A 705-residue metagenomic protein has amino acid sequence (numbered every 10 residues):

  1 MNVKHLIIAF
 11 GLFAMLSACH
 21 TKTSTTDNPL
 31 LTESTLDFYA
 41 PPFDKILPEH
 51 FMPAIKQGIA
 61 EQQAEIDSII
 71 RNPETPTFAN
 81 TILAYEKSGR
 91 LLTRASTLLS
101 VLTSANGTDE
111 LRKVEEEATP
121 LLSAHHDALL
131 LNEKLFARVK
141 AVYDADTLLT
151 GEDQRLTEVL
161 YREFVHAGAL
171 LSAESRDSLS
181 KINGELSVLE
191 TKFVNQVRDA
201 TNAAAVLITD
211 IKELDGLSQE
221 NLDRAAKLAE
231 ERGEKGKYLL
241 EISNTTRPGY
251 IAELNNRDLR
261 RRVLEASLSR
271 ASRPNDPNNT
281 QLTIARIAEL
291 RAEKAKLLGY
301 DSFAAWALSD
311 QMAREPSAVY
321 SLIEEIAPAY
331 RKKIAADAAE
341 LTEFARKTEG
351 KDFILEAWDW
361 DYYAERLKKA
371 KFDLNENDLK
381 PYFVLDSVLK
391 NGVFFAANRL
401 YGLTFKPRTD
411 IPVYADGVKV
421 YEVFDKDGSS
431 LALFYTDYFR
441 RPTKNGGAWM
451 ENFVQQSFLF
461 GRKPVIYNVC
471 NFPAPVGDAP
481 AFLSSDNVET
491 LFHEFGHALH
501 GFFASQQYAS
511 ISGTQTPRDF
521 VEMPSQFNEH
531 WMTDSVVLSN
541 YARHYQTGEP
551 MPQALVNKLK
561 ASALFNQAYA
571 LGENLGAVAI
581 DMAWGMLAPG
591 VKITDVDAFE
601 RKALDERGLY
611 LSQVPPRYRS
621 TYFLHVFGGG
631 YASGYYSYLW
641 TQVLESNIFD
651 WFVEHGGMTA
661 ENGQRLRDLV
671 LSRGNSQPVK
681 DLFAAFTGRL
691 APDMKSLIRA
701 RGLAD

Functional and structural regions predicted by a protein language model:
M1-I7: Bacterial N-terminal signal peptides that target proteins for export
I8-L12: Hydrophobic helical h-region of N-terminal Sec-dependent signal peptides in bacterial secretory/periplasmic proteins
L16-A18: C-terminal motif of bacterial Sec signal peptides marking the signal peptidase cleavage site
K22-H50, Q57, G216, K237-L239 (+10 more regions): C-terminal, non-catalytic "cap/extension" segments appended to globular domains
T23-A225, F652: N-terminal helix-rich structural modules
T35-H50, L99-A118, V139-K181, E241-L282 (+6 more regions): Short His/Asp/Glu-rich catalytic/ion-coordination signatures at enzyme active sites or charged loops
L156, N195, A200-E241, L290 (+6 more regions): Active-site-proximal, well-structured secondary-structure segments within enzyme catalytic domains
P473-F492: Short pre-active-site segment immediately N-terminal to the catalytic Zn-binding motif
